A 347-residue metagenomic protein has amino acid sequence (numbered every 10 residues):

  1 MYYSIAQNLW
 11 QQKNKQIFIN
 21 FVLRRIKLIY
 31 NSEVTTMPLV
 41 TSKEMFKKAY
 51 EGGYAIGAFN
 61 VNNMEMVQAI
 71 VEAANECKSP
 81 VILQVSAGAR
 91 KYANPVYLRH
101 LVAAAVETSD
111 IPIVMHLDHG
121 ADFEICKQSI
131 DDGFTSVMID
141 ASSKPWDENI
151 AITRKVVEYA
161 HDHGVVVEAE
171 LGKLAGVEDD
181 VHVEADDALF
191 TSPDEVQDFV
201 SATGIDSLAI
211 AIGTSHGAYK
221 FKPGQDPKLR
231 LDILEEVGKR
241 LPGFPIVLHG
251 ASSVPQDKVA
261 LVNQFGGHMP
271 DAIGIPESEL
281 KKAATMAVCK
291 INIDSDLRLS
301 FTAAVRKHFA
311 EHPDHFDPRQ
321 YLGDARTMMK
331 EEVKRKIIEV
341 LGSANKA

Functional and structural regions predicted by a protein language model:
Y3-I5, N14, I19: Short terminal hydrophobic/aromatic SLiMs and anchors at protein ends
T35-G57: N-terminal amphipathic alpha-helix/helix-capping segment at the start of soluble metabolic enzymes
S42-F46, M64-Q84, G88, L98-S109 (+5 more regions): Alpha/beta enzyme core
P95-Y97, K220-G224, Q256-N263, A284 (+1 more regions): Histidine/acidic-residue-rich catalytic or RNA/ligand-binding cores of hydrolases and nuclease-related proteins
V247-G250: Generic long, charged, amphipathic alpha-helical segments
N263-G267, I275-A347: C-terminal alpha-helical cap/extension of soluble enzyme domains
